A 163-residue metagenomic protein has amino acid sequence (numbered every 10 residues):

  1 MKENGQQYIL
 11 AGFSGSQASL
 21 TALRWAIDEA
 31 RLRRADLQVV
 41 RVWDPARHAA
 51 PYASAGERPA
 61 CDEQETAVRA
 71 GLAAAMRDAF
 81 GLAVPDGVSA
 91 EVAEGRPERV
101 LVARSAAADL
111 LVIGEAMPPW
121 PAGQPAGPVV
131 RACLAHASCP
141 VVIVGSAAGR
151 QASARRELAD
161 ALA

Functional and structural regions predicted by a protein language model:
M1-N4, A18, D78-L111, A148-A163: Structural beta-alpha unit
K2-G56, H136, L162-A163: Small/aliphatic-rich secondary-structure junction motif
S14, M76, A116-M117: Short glycine-/small-residue-rich Rossmann-like dinucleotide-binding loops
Q38-V40, S89-A93, V142-V144: General small-molecule cofactor/ligand-binding pocket signal
R41, G114-A116, G145-S146: Short secondary-structure boundary segments
E57-G71: A short acidic, glycine-rich active-site loop that binds or catalyzes chemistry on phosphate/adenosine moieties
I113-A135, R150-A154: Glycine-rich, Arg-bearing micro-motifs that act as flexible, cationic patches
C139-Q151: Short, flexible loop segments at boundaries between secondary-structure elements
